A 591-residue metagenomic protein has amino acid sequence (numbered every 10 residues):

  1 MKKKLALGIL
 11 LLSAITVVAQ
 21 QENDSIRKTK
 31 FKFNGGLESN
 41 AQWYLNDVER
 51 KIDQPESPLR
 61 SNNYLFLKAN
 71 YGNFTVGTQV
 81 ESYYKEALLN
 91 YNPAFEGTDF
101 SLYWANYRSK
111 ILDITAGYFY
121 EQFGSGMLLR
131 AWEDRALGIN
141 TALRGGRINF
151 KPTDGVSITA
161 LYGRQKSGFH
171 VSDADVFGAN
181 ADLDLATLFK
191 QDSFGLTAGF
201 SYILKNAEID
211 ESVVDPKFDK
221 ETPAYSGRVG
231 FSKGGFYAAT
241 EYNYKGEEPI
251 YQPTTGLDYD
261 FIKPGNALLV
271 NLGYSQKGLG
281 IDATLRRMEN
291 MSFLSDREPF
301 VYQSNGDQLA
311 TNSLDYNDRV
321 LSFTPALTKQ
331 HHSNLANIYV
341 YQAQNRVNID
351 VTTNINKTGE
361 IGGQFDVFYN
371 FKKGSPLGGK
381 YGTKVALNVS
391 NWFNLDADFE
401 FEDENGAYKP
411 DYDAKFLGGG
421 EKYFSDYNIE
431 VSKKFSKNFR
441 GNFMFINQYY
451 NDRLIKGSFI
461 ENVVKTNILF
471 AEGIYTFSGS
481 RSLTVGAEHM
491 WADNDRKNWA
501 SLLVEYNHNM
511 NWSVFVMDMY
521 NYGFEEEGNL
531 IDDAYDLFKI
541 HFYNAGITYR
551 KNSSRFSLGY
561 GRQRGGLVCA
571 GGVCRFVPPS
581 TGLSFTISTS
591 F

Functional and structural regions predicted by a protein language model:
M1-F33, S590-F591: Bacterial Sec-dependent N-terminal signal peptides
Q20, G36-S39, G230: Beta-strand-dominated lipid-handling architectures at cellular/organellar boundaries
S25-K32, Q42-R60, V76, K85-L89 (+6 more regions): Signature for the C-terminal beta-barrel architecture of outer-membrane proteins
Y64-N70, W104, R147, N180: Predominantly transmembrane beta-strands of Gram-negative outer membrane beta-barrel pores used for transport
N70-D113: Post-signal peptide N-terminal segment of secreted/secretory-pathway proteins
V80-S82, Y118-Y120, R287: A mature extracytoplasmic/lumenal domain signature
Y103-P152, I158: Well-ordered mid-protein domain cores that form the structural environment of catalytic cofactors
